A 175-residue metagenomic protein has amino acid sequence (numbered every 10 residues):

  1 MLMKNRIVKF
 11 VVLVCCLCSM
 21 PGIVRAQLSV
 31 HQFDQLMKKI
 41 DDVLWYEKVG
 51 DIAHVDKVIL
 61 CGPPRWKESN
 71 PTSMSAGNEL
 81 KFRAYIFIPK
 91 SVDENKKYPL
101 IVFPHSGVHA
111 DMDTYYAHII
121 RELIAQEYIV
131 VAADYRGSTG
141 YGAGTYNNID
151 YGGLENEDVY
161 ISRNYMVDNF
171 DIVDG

Functional and structural regions predicted by a protein language model:
M1-N5, K9-L17, G22-D56, C61: N-terminal targeting or regulatory segments adjacent to alpha/beta-hydrolase or S9 domains
I52-R83, F87-G175: Cap/lid segment of the alpha/beta-hydrolase catalytic domain
